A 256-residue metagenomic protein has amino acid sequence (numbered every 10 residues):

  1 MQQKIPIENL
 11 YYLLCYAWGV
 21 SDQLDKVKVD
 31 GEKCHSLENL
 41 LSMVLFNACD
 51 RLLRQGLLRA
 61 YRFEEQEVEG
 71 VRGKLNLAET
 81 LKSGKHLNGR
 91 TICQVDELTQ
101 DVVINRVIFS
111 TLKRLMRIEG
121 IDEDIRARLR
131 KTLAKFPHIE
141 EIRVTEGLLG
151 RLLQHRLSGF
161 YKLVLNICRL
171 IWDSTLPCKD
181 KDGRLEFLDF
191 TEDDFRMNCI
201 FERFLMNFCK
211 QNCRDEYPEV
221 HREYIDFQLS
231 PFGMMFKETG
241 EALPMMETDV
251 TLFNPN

Functional and structural regions predicted by a protein language model:
M1-E186: Terminal, charged accessory segments of proteins
E38, Y161, N198, E202 (+1 more regions): Active-site-proximal structural scaffolding
G150, L185-F195, Q228-G233: Active-site-proximal beta-alpha loop/turn segments in soluble metabolic enzymes
Q154-S158, F187-M206: A short, highly charged nucleic-acid-interacting micro-segment common to nuclease and nuclease-linked defense proteins
S174-K181, M206-H221, N254-P255: Secondary-structure boundary elements
T191-E192, M197, N212, H221-E223: Conserved adenosyl
V220-P255: Active-site metal-binding core of divalent-cation-utilizing nuclease and nuclease-like domains
